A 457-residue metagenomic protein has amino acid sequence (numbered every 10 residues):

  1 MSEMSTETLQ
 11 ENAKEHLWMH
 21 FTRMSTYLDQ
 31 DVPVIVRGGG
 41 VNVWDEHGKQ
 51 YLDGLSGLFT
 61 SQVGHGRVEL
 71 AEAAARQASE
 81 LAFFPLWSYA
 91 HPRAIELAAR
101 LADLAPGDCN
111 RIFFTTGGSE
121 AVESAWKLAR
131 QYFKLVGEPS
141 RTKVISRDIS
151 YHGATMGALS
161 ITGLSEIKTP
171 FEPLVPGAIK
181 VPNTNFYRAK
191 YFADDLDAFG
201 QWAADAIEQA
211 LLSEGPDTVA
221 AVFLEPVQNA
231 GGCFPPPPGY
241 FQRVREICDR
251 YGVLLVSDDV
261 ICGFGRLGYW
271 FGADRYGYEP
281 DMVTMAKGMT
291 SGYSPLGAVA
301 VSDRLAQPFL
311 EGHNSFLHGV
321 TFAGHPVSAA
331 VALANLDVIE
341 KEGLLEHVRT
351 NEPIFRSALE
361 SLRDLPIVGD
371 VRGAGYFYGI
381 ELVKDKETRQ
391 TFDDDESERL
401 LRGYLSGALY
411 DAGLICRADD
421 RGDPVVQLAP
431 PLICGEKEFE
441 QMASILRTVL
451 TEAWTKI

Functional and structural regions predicted by a protein language model:
S2-I457: Conserved N-terminal phosphate-binding loop of PLP-dependent enzymes in the Aspartate aminotransferase
